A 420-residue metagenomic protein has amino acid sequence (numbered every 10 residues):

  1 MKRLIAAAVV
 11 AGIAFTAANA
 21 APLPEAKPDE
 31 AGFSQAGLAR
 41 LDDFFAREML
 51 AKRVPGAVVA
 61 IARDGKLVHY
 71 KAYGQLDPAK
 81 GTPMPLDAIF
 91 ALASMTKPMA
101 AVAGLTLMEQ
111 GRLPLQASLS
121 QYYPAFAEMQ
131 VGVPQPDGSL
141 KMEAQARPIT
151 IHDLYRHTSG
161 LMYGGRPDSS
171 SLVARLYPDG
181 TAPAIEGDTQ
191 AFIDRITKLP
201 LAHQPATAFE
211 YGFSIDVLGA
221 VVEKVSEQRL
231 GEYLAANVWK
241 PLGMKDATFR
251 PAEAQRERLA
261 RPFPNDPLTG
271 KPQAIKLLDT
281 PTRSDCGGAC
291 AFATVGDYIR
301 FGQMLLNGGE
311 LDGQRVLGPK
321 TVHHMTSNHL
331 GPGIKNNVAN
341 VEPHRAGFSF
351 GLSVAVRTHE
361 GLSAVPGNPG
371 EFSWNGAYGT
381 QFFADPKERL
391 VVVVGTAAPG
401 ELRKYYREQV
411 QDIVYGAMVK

Functional and structural regions predicted by a protein language model:
M1-N19: Gram-negative bacterial Sec-dependent N-terminal signal peptides
L23-L92, R112-P114, M129-P134, Q273-K276 (+3 more regions): Short, conserved catalytic-motif segment at the N-terminal edge
S34, K97, T294: Short, conserved phosphate/pyrophosphate- and ester-handling motifs at nucleotide-, phospho-/glycolipid
G37, L41, L92, T96 (+5 more regions): Hydrophobic (often cysteine-bearing) scaffold residues that line and stabilize catalytic clefts of nucleotide/cofactor
D42, A46-L50, L105, S120 (+5 more regions): Solvent-exposed, non-membrane alpha-helical residues enriched in polar/charged side chains
D42-A46, V59, G65, F90-Y122 (+4 more regions): Active-site SXXK
Q121-P124, M129-P369: Short, surface-exposed loop or secondary-structure junction motifs that flank catalytic or metal-binding residues
Q381-F383, R389-A398: Short, well-ordered beta-strand elements
